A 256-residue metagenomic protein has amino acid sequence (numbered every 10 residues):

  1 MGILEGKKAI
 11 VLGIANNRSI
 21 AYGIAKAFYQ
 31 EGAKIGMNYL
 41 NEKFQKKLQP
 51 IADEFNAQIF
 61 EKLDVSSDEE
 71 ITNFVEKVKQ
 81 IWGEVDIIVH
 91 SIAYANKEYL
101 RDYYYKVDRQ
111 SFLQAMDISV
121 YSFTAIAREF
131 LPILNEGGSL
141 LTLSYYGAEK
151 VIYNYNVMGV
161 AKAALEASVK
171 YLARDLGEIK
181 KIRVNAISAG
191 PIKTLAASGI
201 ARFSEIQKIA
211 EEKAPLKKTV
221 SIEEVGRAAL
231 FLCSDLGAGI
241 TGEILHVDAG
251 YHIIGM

Functional and structural regions predicted by a protein language model:
G2-M37: Canonical Rossmann dinucleotide-binding motif of NAD(H)/NADP(H)-dependent dehydrogenases/reductases, specifically
G13-I20, A93-L131, E136-I179, G190-K193 (+2 more regions): Catalytic loop of short-chain dehydrogenase/reductase
I51-D53, I179, A189-A214, I254-M256: A glycine/serine/threonine-rich, flexible loop-to-helix segment that serves as the NAD(P) cofactor-binding "lid"
A52-E69: Rossmann-fold cofactor-recognition segment
K181-R183, I240-G242: Short, small/polar-rich loop/turn modules that mediate ligand/substrate recognition or access, typified
R183-K193, C233, H246-D248: Conserved SDR Rossmann-fold cofactor-binding beta-strand/turn motif
A214-V225, L236: A conserved structural motif in NAD(P)-dependent oxidoreductases
L230, T241-M256: Short C-terminal tail/terminal secondary-structure segment of NAD(P)H-dependent dehydrogenase/reductase domains
